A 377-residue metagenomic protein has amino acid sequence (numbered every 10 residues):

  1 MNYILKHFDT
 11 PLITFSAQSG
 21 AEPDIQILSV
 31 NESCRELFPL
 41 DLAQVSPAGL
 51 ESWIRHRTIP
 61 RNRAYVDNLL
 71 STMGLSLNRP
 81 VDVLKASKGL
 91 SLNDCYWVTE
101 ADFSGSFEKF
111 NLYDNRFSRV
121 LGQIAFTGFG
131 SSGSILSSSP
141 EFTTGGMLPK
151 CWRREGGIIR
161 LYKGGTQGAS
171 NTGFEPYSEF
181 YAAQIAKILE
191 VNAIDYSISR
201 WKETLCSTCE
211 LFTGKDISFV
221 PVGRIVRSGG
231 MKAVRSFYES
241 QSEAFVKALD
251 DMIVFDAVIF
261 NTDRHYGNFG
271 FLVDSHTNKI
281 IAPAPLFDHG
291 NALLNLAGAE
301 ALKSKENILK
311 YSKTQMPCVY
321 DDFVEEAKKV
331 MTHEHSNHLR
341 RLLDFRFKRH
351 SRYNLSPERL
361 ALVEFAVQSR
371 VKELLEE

Functional and structural regions predicted by a protein language model:
M1-V254, V258-F260, L272-E377: Phosphate/dinucleotide-binding and metal-coordinating scaffold of catalytic cores in nucleotide-dependent enzymes
H265, G270-L272: Conserved protein-kinase catalytic-loop segment immediately C-terminal to the catalytic Asp of the HRD motif
